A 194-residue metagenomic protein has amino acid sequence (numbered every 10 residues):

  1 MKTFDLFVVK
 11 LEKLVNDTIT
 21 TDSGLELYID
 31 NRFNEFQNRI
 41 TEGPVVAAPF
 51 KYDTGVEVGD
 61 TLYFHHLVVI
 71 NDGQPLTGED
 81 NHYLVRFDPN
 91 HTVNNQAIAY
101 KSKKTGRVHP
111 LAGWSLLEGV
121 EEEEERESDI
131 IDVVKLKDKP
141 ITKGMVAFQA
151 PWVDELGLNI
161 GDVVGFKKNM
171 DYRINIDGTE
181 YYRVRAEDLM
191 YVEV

Functional and structural regions predicted by a protein language model:
M1-V194: Acidic-enriched and Gly/Ser
